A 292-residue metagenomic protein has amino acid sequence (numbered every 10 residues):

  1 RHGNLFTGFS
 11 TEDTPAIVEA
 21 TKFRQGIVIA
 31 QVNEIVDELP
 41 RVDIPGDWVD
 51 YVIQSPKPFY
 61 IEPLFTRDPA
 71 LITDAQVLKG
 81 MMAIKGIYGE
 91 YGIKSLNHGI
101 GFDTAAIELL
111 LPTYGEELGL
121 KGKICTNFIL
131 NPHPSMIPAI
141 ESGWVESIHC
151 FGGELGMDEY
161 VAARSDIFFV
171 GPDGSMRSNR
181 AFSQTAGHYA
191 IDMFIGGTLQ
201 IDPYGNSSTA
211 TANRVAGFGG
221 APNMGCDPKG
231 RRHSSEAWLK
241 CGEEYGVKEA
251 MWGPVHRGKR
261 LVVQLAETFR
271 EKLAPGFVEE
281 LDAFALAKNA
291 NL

Functional and structural regions predicted by a protein language model:
R1-H98, F102-T126, L130, P134-L292: Conserved phosphate- and dinucleotide-binding cores of soluble alpha/beta proteins, encompassing both enzyme active
